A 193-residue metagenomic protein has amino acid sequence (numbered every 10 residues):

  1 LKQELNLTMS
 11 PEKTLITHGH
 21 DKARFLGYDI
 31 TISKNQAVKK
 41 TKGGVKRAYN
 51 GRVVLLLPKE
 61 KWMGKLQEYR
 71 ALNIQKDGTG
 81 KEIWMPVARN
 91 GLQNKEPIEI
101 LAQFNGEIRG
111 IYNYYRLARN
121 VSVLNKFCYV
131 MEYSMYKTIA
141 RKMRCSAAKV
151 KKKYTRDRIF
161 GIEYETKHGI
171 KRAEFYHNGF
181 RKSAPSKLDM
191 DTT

Functional and structural regions predicted by a protein language model:
L1-T193: Non-catalytic terminal/accessory segments
